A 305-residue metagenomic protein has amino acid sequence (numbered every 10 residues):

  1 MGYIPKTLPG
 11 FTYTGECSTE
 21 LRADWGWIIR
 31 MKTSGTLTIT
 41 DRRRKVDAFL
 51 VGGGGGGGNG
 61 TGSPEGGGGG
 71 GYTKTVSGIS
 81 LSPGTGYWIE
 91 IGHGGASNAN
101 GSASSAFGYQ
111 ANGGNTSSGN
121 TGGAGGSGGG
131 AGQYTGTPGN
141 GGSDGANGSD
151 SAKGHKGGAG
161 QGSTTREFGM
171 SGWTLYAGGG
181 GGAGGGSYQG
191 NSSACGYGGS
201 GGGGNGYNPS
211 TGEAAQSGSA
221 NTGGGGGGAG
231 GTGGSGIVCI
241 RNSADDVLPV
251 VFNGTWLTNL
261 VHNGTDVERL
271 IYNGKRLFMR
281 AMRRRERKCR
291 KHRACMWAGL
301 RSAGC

Functional and structural regions predicted by a protein language model:
M1-G2, C289: Sec-dependent, cleavable N-terminal signal peptides
G2-T36, K45-L248: Low-complexity, glycine/proline-biased repetitive segments and flexible coils/loops
R42-R44, T265: Short proline/glycine-enriched turn/loop motifs at strand-loop junctions of beta-rich domains
L248-C305: Intrinsically disordered, compositionally biased repeat/linker segments
